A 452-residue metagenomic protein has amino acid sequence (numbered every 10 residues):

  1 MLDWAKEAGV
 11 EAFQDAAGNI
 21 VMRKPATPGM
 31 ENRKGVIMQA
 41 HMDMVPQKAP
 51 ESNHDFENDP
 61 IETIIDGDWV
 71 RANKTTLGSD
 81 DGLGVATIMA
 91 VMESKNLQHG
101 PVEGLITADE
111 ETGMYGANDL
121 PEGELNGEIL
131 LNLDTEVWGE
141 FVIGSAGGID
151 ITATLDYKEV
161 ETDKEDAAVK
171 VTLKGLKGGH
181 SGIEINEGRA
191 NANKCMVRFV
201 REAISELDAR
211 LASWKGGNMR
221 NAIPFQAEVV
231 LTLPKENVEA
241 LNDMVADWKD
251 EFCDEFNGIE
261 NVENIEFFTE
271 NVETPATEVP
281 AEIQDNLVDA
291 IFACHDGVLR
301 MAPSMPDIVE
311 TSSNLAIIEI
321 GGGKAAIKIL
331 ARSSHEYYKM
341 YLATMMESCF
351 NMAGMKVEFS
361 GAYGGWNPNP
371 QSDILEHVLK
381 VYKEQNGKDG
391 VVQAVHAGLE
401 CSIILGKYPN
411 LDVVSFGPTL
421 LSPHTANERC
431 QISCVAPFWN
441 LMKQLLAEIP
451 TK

Functional and structural regions predicted by a protein language model:
M1-K34: A non-catalytic alpha/beta surface segment that caps or lines the substrate-entry region of metallo-dependent hydrolase
D15, P101, I204-N221, E251-E270 (+4 more regions): Flexible, glycine/charged-enriched surface loops at secondary-structure junctions
M30-T112, A117-D119, G127-E128, T154 (+7 more regions): Active-site metal-coordination/substrate-binding segment of hydrolases, especially metallo-dependent peptidases
G100-A192, V200, I204: Fold-level recognition of mixed alpha/beta catalytic cores in primary-metabolism enzymes, strongest
G123, G188-E206, L233-V238, I283-F292 (+4 more regions): His/Asp/Glu-rich mid-to-C-terminal helical/loop segments that flank catalytic regions of hydrolases
V229-V230, N264-T277, N314-I318, A326-E336 (+1 more regions): A short beta-alpha structural unit
E239-C253, Y341-F350: Short amphipathic alpha-helices in soluble, non-transmembrane regions that often serve as interface/regulatory elements
P303-P306, E310-A325, L330, N386-Q444: Zn-dependent metallopeptidase/amidohydrolase metal-coordination segment
